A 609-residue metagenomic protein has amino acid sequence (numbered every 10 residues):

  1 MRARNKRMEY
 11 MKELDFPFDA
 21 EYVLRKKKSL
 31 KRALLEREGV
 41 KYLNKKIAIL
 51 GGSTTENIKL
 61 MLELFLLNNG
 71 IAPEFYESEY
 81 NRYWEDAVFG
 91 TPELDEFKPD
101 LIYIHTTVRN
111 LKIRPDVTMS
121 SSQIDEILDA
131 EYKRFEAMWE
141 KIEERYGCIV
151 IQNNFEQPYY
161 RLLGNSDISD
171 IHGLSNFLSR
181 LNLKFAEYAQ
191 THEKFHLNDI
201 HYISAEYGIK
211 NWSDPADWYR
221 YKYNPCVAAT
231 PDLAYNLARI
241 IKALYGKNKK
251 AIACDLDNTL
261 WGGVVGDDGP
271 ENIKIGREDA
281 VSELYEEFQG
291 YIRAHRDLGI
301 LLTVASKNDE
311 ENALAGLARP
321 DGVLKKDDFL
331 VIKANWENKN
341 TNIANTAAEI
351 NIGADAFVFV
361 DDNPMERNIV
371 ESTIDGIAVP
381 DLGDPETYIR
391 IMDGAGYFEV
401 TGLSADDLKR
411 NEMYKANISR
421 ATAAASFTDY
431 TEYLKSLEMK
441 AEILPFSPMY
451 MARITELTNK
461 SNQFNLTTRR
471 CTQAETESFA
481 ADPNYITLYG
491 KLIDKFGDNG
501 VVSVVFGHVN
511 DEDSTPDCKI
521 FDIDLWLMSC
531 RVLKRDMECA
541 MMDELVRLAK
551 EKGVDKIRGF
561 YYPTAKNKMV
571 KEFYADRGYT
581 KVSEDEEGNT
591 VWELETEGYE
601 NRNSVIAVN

Functional and structural regions predicted by a protein language model:
R2-E9, L35-N44, M61, N69-G70 (+3 more regions): Alpha-helical cap/lid subdomain in secreted, periplasmic, or secretory-pathway luminal O-acyl-processing enzymes
K249-V265: Asp-based phosphoryl-transfer active-site loop
L260-E287: Active-site neighborhood of HAD-like aspartate-dependent phosphohydrolases
E287-A318, I332, V370, L466-C471 (+3 more regions): Substrate-recognition element of Asp-dependent hydrolases with the DxDx(T/V) motif
I343-P364, V370: Conserved Lys-Pro-Asp/Glu-containing loop-to-beta segment of HAD-superfamily phosphomonoesterases, centered on
E371, D375-L437, R547-N609: Terminal substrate-recognition subdomain of acyl/acetyltransferases
E442, F446-S529: A conserved beta-strand-loop-helix scaffold within acyl/acetyltransferase catalytic domains
V502-D585: Acyl-donor binding region in acyl/amide transferases
